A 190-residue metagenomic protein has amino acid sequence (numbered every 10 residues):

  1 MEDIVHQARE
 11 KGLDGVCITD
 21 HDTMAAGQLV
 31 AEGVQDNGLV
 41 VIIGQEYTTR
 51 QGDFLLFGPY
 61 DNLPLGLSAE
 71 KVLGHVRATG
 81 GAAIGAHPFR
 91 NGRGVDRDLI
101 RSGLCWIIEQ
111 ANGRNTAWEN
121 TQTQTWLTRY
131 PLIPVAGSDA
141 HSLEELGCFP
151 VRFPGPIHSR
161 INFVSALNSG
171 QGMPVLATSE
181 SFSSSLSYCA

Functional and structural regions predicted by a protein language model:
M1-H6, K11, A25-L29, D36-L39 (+5 more regions): Charged catalytic cores and adjacent phosphate/nucleic-acid-binding surfaces used for phosphate/nucleic-acid chemistry
V16-T23: Ser/Thr-glycine-rich phosphate-binding loops at phosphate-binding pockets of nucleotides, nucleotide cofactors
I18, G80-P88: Substrate-recognition element of Asp-dependent hydrolases with the DxDx(T/V) motif
H21, H87, H141: Histidine-centered divalent metal-coordination motifs
R77: Conserved ATPase "switch" residues in P-loop NTPase domains
